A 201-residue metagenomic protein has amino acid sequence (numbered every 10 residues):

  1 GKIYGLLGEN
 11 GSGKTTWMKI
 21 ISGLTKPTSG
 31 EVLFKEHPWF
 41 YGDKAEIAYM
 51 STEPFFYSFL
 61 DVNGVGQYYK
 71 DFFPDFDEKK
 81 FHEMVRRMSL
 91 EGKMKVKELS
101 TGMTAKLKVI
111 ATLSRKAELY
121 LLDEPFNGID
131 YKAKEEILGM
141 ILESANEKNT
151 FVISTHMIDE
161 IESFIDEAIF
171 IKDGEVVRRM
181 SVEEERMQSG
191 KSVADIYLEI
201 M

Functional and structural regions predicted by a protein language model:
Y4-E9: The feature captures the beta-strand-to-loop junction immediately N-terminal to the Walker
S22: Helix-to-loop junction immediately C-terminal to a conserved catalytic motif
G30-D43: Conserved ABC transporter NBD signature motif
T52-L107: ABC-family P-loop ATPase nucleotide-binding domains
Y120-E124: Catalytic Walker B motif of ABC-type/P-loop ATPase nucleotide-binding domains
E135-E147: Helical segment within the ABC ATPase nucleotide-binding domain
I161-S163: A short, surface-exposed alpha-helical micro-motif characterized by mixed small hydrophobic and charged/polar residues
